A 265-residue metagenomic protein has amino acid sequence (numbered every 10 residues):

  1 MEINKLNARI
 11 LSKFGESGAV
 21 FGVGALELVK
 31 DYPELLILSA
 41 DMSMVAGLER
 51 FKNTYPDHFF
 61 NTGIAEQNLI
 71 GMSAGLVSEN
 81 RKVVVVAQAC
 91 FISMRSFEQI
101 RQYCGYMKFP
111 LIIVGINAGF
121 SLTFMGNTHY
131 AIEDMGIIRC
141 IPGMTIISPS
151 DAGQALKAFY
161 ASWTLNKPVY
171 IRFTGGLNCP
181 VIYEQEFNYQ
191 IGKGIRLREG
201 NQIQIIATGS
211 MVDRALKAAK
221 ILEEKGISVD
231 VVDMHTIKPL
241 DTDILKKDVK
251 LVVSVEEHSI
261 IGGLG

Functional and structural regions predicted by a protein language model:
M1-R172, L177, N188: Thiamine diphosphate
E2-K5, A19-V20, K30-E34, S39 (+3 more regions): Thiamine diphosphate
